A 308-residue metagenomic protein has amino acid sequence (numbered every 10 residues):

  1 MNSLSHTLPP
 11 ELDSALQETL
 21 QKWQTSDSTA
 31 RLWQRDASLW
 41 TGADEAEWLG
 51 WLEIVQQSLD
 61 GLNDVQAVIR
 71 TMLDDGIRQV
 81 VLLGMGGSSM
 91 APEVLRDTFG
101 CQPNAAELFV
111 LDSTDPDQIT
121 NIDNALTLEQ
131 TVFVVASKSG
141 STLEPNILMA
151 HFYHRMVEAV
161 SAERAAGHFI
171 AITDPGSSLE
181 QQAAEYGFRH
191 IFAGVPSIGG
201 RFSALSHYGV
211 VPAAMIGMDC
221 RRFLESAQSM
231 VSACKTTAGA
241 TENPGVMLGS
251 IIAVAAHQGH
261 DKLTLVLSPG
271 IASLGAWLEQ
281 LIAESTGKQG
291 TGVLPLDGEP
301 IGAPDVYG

Functional and structural regions predicted by a protein language model:
M1-D74: Extended, charge-enriched "interface" segments that sit outside catalytic cores
E45, D64-R78, I122-T131, I251-H260: Glycine-rich phosphate/diphosphate-binding loops that line cofactor/substrate pockets in enzymes
G50-A67, P92-A136, S141, I147-A150 (+2 more regions): Glycine-rich oxoanion-binding loops at beta->alpha junctions
L73-V81, G86-G87, R96-E107: Active-site cofactor/substrate anionic-group-binding motifs, chiefly glycine- and Lys/Arg-rich phosphate-binding loops
Q79-G84, V132-S139, I170, D261-S268: Short glycine-rich or small-residue beta-strand-to-loop segments that form or flank ligand, phosphate, metal/Fe-S
M85-S88, K138-T142, P175: Short glycine-rich anion-binding loops that position phosphate/pyrophosphate groups of nucleotides and phosphorylated
A91-R96, T120-D123, E144-M149, L179-E185 (+2 more regions): Short acidic, glycine/serine/threonine-rich loops at helix termini
E158-G308: Active-site phosphate/pyrophosphate-binding segments
